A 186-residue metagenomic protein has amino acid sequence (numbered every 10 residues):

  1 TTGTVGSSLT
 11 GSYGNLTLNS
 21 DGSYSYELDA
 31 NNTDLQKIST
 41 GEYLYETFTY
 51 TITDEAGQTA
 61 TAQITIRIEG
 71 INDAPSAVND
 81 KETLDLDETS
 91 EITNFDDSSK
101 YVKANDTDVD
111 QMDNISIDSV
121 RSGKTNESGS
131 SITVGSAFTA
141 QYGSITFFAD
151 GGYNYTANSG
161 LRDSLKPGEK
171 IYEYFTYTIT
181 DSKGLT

Functional and structural regions predicted by a protein language model:
T1-G11, A60, A74-F138: Extracellular ectodomain surface segments
V5-G70, S131-T186: Acidic, turn/loop-rich segments in luminal/extracellular domains of secretory-pathway and cell-surface proteins
